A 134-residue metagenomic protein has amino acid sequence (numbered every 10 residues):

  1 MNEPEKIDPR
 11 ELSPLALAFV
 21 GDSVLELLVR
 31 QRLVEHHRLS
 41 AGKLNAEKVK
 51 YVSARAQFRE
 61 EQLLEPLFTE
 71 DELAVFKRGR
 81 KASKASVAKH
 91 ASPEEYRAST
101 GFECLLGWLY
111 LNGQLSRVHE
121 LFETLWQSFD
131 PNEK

Functional and structural regions predicted by a protein language model:
M1-K134: Double-stranded RNA-binding/processing signature
